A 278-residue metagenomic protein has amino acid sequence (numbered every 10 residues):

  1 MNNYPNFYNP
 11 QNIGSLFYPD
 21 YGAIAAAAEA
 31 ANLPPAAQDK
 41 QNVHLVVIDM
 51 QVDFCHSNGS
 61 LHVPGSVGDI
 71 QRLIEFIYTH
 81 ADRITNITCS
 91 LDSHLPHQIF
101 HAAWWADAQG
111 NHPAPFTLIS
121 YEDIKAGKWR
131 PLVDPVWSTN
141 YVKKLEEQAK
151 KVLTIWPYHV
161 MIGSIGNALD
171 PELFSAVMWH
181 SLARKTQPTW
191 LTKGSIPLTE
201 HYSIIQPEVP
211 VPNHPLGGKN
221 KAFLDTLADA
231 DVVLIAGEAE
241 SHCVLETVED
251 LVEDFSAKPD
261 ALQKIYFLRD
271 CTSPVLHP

Functional and structural regions predicted by a protein language model:
M1-V46, M50-N86, H94-P278: Active-site-adjacent betaalpha module
